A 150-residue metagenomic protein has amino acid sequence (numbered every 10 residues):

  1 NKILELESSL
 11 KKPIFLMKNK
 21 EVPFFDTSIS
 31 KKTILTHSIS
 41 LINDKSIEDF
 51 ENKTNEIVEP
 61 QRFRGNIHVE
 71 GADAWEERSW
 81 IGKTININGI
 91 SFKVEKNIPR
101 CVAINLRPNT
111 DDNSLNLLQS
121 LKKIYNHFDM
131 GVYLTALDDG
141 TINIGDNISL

Functional and structural regions predicted by a protein language model:
N1-L150: Metal-cofactor-dependent catalytic cores
